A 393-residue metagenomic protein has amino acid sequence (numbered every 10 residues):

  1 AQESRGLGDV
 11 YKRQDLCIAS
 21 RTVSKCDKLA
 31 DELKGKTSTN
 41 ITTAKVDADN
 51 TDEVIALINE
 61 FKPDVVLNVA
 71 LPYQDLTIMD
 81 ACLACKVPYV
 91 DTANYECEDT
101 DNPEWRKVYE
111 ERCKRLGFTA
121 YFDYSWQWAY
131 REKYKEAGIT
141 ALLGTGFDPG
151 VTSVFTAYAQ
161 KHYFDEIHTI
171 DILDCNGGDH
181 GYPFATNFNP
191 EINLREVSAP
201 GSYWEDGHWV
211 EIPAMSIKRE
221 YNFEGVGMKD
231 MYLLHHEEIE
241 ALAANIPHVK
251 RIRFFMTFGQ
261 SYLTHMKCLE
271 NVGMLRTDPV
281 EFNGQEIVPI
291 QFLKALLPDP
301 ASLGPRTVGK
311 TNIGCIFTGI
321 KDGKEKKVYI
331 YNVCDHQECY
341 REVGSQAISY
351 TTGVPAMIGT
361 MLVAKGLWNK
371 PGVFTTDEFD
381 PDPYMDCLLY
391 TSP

Functional and structural regions predicted by a protein language model:
A1-Y11, Y390-P393: Single conserved hydrophobic/aromatic residue that forms the stacking wall/gate of nucleotide- or nucleobase-binding
C17: Conserved beta-strand positions in the Rossmann-like core of class I SAM-dependent methyltransferases
T22-S24: Helix N-cap at the beta1-alpha1 junction of Rossmann-like dinucleotide-binding domains, i.e., the first residues
T37-D49: Rossmann-fold cofactor-recognition segment
A48-E60: Conserved Rossmann-fold cofactor-binding substructure of NAD(P)-dependent oxidoreductases
P72-D75, M79-L173, G177-N187: Glycine-/Pro-rich loop/turn segments that contact NAD(P) or position catalytic residues in Rossmann-like domains
K161-S392: C-terminal catalytic/substrate-binding lobe primarily of soluble NAD(P)-dependent oxidoreductases
